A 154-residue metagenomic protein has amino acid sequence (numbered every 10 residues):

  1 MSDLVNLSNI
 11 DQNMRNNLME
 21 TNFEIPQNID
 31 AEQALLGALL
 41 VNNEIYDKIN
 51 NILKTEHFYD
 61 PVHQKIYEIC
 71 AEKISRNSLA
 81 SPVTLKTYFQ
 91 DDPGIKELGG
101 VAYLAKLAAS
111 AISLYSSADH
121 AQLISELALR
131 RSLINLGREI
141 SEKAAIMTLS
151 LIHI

Functional and structural regions predicted by a protein language model:
M1-L129: Noncatalytic partner-interaction/assembly domains of nucleic-acid and motor enzyme complexes, especially the accessory
K96, T148-S150: Short, glycine- and charge-enriched coil/turn segments that flank and shape catalytic ligand pockets
L133-L136, I140: Amphipathic alpha-helices that form helix-helix packing interfaces
I140-T148: Secondary-structure edge/capping motif, primarily at the C-terminal ends of alpha-helices and the immediately following
I152-I154: Conserved small/polar residues in nucleotide/adenosyl-binding loops
